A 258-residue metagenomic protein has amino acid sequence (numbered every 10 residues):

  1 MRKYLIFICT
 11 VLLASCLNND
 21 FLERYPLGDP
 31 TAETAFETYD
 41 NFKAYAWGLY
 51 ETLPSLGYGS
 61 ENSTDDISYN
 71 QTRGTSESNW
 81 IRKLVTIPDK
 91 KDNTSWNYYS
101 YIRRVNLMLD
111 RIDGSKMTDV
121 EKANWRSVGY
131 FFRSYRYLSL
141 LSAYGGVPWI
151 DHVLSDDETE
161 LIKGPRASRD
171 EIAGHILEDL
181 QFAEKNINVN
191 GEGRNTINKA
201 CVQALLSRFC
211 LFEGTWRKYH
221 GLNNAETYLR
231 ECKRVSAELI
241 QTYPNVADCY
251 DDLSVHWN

Functional and structural regions predicted by a protein language model:
Y4-L13: Sec-dependent N-terminal signal peptides
C16-S60, E226-T227, S236, Y250-H256: Membrane-proximal, proline-rich intrinsically disordered regions
D20-F21, G57-E61, Y69, L140-W149: Proline-centered turn/helix-capping motifs that create local helix->coil transitions or kinks
L27-T31, L84-I87, H152-E160: Short linear capping/connector segments at secondary-structure termini
Y39-K43, W47, E51-S55, T75-Y144 (+2 more regions): Conserved, well-structured interaction surfaces
S60-Q71, I150, N188-A204, T215-N258: Short, surface-exposed recognition loops and adjoining beta-strand edges that mediate ligand/DNA contacts, enriched
Y130, Q203-F209: TPR/Sel1-like alpha-solenoid repeat signature
